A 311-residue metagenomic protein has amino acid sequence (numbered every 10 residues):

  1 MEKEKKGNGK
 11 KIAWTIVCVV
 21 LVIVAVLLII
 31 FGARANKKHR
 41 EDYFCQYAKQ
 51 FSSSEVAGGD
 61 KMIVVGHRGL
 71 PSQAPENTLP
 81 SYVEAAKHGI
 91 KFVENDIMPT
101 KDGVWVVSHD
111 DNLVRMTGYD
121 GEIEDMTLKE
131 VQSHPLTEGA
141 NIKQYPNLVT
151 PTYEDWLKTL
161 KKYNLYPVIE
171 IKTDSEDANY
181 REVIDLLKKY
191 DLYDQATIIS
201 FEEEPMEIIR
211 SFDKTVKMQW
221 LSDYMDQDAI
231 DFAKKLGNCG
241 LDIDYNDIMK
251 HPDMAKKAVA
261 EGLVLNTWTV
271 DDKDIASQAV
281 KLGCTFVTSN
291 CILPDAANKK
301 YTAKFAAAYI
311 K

Functional and structural regions predicted by a protein language model:
E2-K311: Phosphate-group recognition and catalysis centered on beta-loop-alpha active-site segments
